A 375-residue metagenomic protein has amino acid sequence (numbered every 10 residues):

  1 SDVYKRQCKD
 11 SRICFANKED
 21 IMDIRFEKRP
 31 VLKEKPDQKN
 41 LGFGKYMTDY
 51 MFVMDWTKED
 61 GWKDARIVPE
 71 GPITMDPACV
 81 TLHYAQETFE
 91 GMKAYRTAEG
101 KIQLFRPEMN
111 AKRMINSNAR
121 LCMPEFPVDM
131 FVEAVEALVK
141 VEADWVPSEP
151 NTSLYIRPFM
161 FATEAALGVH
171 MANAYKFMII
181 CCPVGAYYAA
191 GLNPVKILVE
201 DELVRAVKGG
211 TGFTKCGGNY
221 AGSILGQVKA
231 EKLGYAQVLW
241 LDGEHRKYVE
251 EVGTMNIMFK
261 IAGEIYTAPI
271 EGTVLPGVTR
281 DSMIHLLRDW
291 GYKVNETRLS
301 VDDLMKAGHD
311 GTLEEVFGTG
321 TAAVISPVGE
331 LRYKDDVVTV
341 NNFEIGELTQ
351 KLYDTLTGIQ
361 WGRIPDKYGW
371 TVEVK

Functional and structural regions predicted by a protein language model:
S1-Y4: Short, small-residue-biased leader/transition segments that mark boundaries at the very start of proteins
M22-Q38, Y46-T48, G185, A189 (+2 more regions): Conserved catalytic-core subdomain
D23-D76, L82: Intrinsically disordered, low-complexity, positively charged segments
D37-N40, P107-A111, I115-L233, L348: Extended Lys/Arg-rich, glycine-bearing segments that form polyanion-binding/interaction patches within enzyme domains
K45-V53, K58, I67, V80 (+2 more regions): Active-site-adjacent loop/helix segments that line or gate small-molecule/cofactor pockets in enzymes
D55-W62, T88, Y95-G100, P107 (+5 more regions): Short acidic-glycine loop/turn motifs at beta-strand connectors
D76-K93, V324-I325: Conserved phosphate/anionic-ligand binding catalytic regions in large, soluble enzymes, centered on
